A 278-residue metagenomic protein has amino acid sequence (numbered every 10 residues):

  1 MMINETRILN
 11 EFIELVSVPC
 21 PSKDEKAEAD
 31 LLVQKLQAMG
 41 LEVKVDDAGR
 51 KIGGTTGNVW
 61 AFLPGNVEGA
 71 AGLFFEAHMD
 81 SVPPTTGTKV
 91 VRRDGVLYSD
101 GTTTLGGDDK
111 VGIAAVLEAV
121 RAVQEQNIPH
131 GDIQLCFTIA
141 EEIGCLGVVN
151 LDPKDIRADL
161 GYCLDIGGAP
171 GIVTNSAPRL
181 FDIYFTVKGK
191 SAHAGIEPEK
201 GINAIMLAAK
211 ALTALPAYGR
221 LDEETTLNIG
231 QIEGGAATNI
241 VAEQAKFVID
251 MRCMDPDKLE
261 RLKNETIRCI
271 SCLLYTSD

Functional and structural regions predicted by a protein language model:
M2-K26: N-terminal capping segment at the start of a domain
P21-G69: A non-catalytic alpha/beta surface segment that caps or lines the substrate-entry region of metallo-dependent hydrolase
A29, T55-N58, F62, E68-F137 (+2 more regions): Active-site metal-coordination/substrate-binding segment of hydrolases, especially metallo-dependent peptidases
Y98-G107, A192-P198, G235: A short glycine/serine-rich beta->alpha loop
T103-P178, R220, E224, Q231 (+2 more regions): Acidic/histidine-rich catalytic neighborhood of metal-dependent amide-processing enzymes
E197-R220: A short core secondary-structure module
L262-C269: Short amphipathic alpha-helices in soluble, non-transmembrane regions that often serve as interface/regulatory elements
Y275-D278: Conserved small/polar residues in nucleotide/adenosyl-binding loops
